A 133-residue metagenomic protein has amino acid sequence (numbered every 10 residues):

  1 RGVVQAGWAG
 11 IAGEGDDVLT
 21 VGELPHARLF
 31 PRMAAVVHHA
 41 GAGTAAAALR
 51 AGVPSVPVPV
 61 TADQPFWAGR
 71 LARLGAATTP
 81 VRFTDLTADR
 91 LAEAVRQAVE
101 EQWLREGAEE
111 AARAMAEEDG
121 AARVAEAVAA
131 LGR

Functional and structural regions predicted by a protein language model:
R1-A35: Donor-nucleotide binding loops and adjacent catalytic segments primarily of GT-B fold Leloir glycosyltransferases
V21-R70: A donor-sugar binding/catalytic signature common to diverse glycosyltransferases and related nucleotide-sugar
V37-G41, V58, T79-V81, T87 (+2 more regions): C-terminal module of multi-pass small-molecule transporters
L49-A51, A72-A77, W103-G107: Short acidic (Asp/Glu) and glycine-rich catalytic loops that position anionic groups and cofactors
A62-A94: Change "using UDP/GDP/dTDP sugars" to "using nucleotide sugars
A88-R133: C-terminal amphipathic helix plus adjacent low-complexity, charged tail appended to glycosyltransferase catalytic
